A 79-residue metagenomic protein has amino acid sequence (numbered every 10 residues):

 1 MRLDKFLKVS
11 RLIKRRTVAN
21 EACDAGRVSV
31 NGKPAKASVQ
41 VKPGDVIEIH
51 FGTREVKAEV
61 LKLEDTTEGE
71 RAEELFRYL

Functional and structural regions predicted by a protein language model:
M1-P43: A basic, amphipathic helix-loop patch mediating RNA/tRNA/ribosome contacts
T53-L79: C-terminal structural segments of small proteins and small subunits
